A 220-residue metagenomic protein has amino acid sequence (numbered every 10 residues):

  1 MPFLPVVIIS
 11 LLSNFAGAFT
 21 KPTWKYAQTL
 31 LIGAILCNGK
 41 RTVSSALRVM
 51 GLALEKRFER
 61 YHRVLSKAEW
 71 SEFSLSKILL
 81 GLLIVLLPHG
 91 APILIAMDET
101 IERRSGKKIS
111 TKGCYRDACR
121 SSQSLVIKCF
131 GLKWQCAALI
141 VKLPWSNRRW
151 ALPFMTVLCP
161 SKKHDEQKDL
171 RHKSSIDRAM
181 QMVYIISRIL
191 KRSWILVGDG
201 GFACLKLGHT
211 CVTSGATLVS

Functional and structural regions predicted by a protein language model:
M1-S220: Conserved, well-structured functional cores that handle cations and Mg-NTP chemistry
